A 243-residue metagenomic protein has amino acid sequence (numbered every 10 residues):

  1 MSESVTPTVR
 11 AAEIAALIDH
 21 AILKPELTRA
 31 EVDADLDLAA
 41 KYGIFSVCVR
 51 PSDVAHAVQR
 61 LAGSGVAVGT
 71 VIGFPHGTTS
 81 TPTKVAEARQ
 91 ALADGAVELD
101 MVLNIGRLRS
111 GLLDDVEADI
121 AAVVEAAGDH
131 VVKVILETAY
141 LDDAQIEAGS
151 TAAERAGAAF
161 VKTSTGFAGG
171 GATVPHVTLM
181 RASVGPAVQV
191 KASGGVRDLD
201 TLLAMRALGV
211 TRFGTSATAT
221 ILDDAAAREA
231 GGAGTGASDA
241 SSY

Functional and structural regions predicted by a protein language model:
E3-Y42, S52-V190, D198-T220, D224 (+2 more regions): Alpha/beta enzyme core
V47: A short beta-strand/loop micro-motif in the catalytic core of glycosyltransferases that engages the nucleotide-sugar
S193: Short hydrophobic "strand-cap" motifs at the C-terminus of beta-strands
